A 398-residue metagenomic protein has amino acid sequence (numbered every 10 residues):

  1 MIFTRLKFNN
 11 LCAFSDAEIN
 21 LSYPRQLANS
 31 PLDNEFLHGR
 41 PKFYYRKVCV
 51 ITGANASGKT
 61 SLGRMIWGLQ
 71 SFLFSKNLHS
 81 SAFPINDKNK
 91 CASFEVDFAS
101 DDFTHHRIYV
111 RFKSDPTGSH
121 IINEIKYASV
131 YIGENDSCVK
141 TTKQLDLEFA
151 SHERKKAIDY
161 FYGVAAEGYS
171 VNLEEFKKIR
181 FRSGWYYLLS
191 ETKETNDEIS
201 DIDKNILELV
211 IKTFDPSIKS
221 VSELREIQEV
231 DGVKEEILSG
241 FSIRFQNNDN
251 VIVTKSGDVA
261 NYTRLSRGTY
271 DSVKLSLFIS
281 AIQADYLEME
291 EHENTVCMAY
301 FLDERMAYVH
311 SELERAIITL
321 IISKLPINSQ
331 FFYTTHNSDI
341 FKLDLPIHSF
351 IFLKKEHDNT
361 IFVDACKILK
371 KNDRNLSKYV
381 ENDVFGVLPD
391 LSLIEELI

Functional and structural regions predicted by a protein language model:
M1-S75, V251-I398: Switch/communication elements of ASCE P-loop NTPase nucleotide-binding domains
I2-D16, N20, F72-T295, I368 (+2 more regions): Phosphate-coordinating catalytic segments in nucleotide- and nucleic-acid-processing enzymes
